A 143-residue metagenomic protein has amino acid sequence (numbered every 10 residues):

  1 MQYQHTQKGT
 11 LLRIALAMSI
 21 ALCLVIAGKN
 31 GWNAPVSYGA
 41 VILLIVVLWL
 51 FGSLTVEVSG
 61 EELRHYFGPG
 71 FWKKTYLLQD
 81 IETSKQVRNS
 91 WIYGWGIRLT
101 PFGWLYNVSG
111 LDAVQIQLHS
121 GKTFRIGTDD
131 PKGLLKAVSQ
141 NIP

Functional and structural regions predicted by a protein language model:
M1-G31, L105-Y106, L111-A113, T123 (+1 more regions): N-terminal membrane-targeting/pre-transmembrane regions
L24, I45-V46: Alpha-helical transmembrane segments of multipass membrane proteins
L24-A27, E61-E62, Y66, Y76 (+2 more regions): Soluble, non-transmembrane catalytic domains of enzymes that act on hydrophobic metabolites at membranes
G31-A40: Short, aromatic-rich membrane-interface segments at the entry and exit of alpha-helical transmembrane domains
V36-S37, V56, K74: Hydrophobic alpha-helical segments and helix-packing faces
V46-E62, Y66-F67: Transmembrane-cytosolic junction motif
G52, Y66-D129: Non-transmembrane, membrane-adjacent beta-strand/coil modules in membrane-associated proteins and peripheral
